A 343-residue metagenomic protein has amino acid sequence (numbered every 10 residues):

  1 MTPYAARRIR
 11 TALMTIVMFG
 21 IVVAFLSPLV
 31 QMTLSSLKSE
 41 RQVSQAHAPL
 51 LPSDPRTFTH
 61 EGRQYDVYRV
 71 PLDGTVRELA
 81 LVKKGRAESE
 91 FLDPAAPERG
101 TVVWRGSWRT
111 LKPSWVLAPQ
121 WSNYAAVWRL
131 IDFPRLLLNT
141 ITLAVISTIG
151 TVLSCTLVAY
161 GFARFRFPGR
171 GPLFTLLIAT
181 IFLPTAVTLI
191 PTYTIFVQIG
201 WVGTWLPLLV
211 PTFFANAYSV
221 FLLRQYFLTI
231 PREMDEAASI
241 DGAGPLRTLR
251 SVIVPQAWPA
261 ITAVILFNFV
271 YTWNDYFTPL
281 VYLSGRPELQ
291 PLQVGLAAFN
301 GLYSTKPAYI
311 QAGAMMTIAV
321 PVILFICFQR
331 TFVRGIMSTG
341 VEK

Functional and structural regions predicted by a protein language model:
T2-K343: A structural signal for multi-pass alpha-helical bundles of membrane permease subunits that mediate small-molecule
